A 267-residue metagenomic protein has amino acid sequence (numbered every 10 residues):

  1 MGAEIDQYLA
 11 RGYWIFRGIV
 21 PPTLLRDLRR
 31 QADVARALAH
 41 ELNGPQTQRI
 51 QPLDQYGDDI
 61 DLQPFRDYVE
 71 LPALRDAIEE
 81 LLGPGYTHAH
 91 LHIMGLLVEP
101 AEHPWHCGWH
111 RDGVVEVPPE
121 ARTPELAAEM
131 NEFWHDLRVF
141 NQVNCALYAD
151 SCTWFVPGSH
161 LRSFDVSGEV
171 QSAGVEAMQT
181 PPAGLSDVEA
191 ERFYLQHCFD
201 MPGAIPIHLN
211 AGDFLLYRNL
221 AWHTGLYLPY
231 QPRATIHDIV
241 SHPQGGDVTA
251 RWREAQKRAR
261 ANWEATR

Functional and structural regions predicted by a protein language model:
G2-R11, R17-P124: Non-heme Fe(II)-dependent double-stranded beta-helix
L38, L42-T47, E169, I205 (+1 more regions): Non-heme Fe(II)/2-oxoglutarate
E79-A89, W134-D136, A146-C152: Secondary-structure boundary elements
I93, V143-C145, I236-V240: A structural signal for short, well-ordered beta-strand segments
G95, R111-G113, C145-A149, P157: Short, structured patches in soluble enzyme cores that scaffold and shape functional sites
V98-E99, H160-S163, I239-G245: Short edge-strand/loop segments of extracellular domains
P104-R111, P118-A121, C152-S159, F164-G168 (+1 more regions): A short secondary-structure junction signal
E125-F140, Y148-W222: Double-stranded beta-helix
